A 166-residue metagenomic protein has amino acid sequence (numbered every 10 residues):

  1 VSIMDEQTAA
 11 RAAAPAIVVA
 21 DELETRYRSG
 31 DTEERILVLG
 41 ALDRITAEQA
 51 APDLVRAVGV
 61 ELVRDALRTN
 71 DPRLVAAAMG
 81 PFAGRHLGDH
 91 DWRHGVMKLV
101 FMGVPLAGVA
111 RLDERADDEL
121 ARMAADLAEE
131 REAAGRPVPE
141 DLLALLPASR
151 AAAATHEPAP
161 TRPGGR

Functional and structural regions predicted by a protein language model:
V1-R166: Alpha-helical scaffold domains
